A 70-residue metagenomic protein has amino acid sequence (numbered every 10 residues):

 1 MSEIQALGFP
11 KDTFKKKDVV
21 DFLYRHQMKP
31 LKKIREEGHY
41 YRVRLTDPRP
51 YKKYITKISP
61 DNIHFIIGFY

Functional and structural regions predicted by a protein language model:
M1-I63, G68-Y70: A charge-rich, low-complexity, intrinsically flexible signal that marks solvent-exposed coils, linkers, repeats
